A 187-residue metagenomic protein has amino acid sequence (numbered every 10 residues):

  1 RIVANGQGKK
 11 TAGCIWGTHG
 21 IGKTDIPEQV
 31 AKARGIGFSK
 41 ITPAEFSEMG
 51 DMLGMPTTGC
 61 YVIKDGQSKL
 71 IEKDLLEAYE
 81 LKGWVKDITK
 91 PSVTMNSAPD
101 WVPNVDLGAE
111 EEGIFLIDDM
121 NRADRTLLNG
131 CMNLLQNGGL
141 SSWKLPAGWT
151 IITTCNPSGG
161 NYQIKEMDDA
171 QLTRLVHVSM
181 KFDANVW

Functional and structural regions predicted by a protein language model:
R1-W187: AAA+ P-loop NTPase catalytic core and its hallmark functional loops
